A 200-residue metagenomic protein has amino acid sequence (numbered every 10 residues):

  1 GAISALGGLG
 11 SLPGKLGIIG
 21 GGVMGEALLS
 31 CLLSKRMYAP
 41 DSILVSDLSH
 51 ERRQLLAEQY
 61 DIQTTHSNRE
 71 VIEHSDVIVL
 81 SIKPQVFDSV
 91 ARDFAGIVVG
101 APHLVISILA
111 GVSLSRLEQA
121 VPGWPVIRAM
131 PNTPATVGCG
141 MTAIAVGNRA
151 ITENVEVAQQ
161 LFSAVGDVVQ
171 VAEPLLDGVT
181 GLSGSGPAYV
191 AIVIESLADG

Functional and structural regions predicted by a protein language model:
G1-H66, E70-E73, C139-G140: NAD(P)+-binding Rossmann beta1-loop-alpha1 motif at the extreme N-terminus of oxidoreductases
G1-I3, V105-A110, S115, V157-V165: A short, flexible low-complexity segment enriched in Lys/Arg and Gly/Pro that occurs in N-terminal basic tails
E26, S30-S34, E58, R92 (+4 more regions): Short, well-ordered alpha-helices that flank and scaffold nucleotide-derived cofactor binding pockets
S46, T65-S67, A129, V171-P174: Conserved beta-strand termini and adjacent loop/short-helix elements that scaffold enzyme active sites in alpha/beta
H50, Y60, N68-L80, P84-I144: Rossmann-like NAD(P)(H) cofactor-binding subdomain of soluble oxidoreductases
R116-P125, M141-V179, Y189-G200: Internal alpha-helical scaffold of NAD(P)-dependent oxidoreductase catalytic cores
L182: Catalytic, metal-anchored helix/loop core of enzyme active sites in primary metabolism
G186: Aromatic-residue-lined binding/catalytic grooves and analogous aromatic/hydrophobic interfacial grooves in multimeric
